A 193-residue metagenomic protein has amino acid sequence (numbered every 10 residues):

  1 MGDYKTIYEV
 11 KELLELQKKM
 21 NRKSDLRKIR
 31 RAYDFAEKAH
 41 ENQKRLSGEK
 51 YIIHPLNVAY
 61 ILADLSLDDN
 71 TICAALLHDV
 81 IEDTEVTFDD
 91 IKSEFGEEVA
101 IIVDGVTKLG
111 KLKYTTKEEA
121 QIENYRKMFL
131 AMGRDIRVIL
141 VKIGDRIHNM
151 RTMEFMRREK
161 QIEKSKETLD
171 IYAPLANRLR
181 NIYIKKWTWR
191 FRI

Functional and structural regions predicted by a protein language model:
M1-I193: Active-site helical microenvironments for divalent-metal-assisted chemistry
